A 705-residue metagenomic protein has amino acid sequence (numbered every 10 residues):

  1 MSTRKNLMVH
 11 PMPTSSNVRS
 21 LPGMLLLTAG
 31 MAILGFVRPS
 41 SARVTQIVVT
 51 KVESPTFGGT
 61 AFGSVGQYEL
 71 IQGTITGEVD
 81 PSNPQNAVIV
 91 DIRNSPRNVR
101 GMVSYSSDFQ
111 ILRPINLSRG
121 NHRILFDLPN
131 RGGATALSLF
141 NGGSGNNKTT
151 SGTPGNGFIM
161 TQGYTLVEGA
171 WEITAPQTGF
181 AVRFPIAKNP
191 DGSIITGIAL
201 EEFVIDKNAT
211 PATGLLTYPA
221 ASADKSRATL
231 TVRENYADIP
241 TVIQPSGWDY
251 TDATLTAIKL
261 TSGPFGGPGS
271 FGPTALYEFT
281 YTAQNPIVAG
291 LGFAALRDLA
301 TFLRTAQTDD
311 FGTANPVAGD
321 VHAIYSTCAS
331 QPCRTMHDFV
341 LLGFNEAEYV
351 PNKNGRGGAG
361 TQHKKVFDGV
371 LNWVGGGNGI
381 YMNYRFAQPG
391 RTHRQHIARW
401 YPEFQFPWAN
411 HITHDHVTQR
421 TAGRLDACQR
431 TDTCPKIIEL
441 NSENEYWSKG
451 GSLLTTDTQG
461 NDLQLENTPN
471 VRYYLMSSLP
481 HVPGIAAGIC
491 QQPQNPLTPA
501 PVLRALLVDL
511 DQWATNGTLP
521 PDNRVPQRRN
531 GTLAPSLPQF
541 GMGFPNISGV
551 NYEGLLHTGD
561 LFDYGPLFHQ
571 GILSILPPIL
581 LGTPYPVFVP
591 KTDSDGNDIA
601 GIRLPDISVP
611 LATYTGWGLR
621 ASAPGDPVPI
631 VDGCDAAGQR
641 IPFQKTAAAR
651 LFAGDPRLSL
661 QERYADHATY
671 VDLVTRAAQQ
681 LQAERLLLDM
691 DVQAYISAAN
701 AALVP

Functional and structural regions predicted by a protein language model:
M1-S2, A42: Accessible peptide chain termini
T3-L26: Bacterial N-terminal signal peptides that target proteins for export
N6-M8, N17, I33-L34, I397 (+1 more regions): Residue-level detector of alpha-helical hydrophobic segments embedded in or interacting with membranes
G23-G35: Bacterial N-terminal signal peptides
F36-A42: Sec/Tat signal peptide C-region and signal peptidase I cleavage site
R43-P705: C-terminal His-loop and adjacent cap/lid subdomain of alpha/beta-hydrolase
